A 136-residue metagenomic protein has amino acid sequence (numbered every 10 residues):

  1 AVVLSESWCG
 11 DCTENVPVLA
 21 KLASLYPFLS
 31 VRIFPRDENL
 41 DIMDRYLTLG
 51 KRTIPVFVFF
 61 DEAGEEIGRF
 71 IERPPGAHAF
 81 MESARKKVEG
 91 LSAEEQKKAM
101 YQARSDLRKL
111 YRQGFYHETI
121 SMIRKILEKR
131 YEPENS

Functional and structural regions predicted by a protein language model:
A1-K21: Local sequence-structure signature of Cys/Sec-based thiol-disulfide redox active-site neighborhoods
V3-S5, L19, P27-I42, F60-E62: Thiol-based oxidoreductase modules, predominantly thioredoxin-like and allied folds used for disulfide exchange
G10, L40, G76: Flexible, glycine-rich phosphate/dinucleotide-binding loops and adjacent beta-alpha linkers at cofactor/substrate
S24-F28, D44-K51, E62-S136: Non-globular targeting/processing and membrane-anchoring segments
